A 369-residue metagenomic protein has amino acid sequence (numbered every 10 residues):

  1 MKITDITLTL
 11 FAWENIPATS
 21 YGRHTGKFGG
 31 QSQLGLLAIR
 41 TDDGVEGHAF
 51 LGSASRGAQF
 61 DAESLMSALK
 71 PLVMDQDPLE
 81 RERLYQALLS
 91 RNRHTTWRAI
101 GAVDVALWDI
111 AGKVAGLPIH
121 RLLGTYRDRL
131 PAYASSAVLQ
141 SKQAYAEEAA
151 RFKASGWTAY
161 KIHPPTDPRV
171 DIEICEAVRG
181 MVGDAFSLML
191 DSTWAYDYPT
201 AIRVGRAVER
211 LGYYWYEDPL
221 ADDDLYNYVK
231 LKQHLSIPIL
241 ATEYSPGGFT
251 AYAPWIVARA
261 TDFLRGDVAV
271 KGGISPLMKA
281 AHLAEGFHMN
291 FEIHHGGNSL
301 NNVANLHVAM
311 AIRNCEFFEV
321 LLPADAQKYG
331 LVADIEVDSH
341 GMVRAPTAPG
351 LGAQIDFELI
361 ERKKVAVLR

Functional and structural regions predicted by a protein language model:
K2-T4, L8-P17, G29-L34, D42 (+3 more regions): Flexible C-terminal active-site loop/helix
I3, G44, V103, G116 (+7 more regions): Conserved, mostly hydrophobic/aromatic
D5, R40-V114: Metal- or metallocofactor-binding catalytic centers and their adjacent structured scaffolds across diverse enzyme
T25-G30, T95, A99, P349: Short Gly/Pro-enriched turn/cap motifs at secondary-structure boundaries
S67, R206, G212, D223-M342: Shared catalytic-loop signature of beta/alpha-barrel
I100, A137, H163-D167, T193-W194 (+5 more regions): Glycine- and other small-residue-rich loops at beta-strand/loop junctions that grip anionic moieties
D104-L139: Glycine-rich, aromatic-flanked loop segments that form ligand/cofactor-binding clefts across common enzyme folds
T125-L235: Metal-dependent enolase-superfamily TIM-barrel catalytic cores that perform enediolate-based chemistry
